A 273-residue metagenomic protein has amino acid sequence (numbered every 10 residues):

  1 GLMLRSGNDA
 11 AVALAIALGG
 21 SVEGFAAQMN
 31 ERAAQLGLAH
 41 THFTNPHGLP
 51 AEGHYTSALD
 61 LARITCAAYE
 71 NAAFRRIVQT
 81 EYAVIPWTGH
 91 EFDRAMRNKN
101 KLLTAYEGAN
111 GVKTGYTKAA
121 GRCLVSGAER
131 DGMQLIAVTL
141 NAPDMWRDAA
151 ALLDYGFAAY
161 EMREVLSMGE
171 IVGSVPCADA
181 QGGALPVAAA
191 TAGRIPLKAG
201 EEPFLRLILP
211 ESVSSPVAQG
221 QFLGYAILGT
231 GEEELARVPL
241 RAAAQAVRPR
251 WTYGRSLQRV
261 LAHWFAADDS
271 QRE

Functional and structural regions predicted by a protein language model:
G1-L59, R63-A72: Active-site-adjacent loops and short helices of periplasmic peptidoglycan-processing enzymes
L38-A39, P50-Y55, L59-E273: Domain-terminus/edge residues, biased toward the C-terminal soluble/receptor-binding domains of extracytoplasmic
